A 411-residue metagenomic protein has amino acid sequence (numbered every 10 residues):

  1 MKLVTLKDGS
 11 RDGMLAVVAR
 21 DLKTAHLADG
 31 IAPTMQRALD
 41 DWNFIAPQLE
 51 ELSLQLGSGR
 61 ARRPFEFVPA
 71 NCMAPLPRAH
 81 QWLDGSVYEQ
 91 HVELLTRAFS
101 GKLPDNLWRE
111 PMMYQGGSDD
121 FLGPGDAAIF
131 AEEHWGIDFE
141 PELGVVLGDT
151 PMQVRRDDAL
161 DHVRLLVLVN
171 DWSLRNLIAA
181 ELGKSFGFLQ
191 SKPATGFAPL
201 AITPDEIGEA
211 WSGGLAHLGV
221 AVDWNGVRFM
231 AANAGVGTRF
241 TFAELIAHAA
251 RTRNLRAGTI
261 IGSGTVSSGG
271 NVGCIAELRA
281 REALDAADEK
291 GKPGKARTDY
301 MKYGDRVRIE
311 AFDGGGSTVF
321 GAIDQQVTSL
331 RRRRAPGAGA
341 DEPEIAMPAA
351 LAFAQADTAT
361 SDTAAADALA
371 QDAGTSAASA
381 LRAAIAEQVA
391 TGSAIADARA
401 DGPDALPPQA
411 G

Functional and structural regions predicted by a protein language model:
M1-D12, R20-D21, D29, P33-A232 (+3 more regions): Active-site microenvironments in enzyme catalytic cores
D8, D12-G13, R175-A354, P408-G411: Catalytic-pocket segment enriched in acidic/His residues
A16: Short beta-strand-centered aromatic/proline hotspots
G270-N271, A356, A364, S379-R382 (+1 more regions): Intrinsically disordered, low-complexity serine/threonine-rich segments
A349-A368: Long, compositionally biased low-complexity repeat segments characteristic of intrinsically disordered regions
A368-G411: Long, low-complexity, intrinsically disordered segments
